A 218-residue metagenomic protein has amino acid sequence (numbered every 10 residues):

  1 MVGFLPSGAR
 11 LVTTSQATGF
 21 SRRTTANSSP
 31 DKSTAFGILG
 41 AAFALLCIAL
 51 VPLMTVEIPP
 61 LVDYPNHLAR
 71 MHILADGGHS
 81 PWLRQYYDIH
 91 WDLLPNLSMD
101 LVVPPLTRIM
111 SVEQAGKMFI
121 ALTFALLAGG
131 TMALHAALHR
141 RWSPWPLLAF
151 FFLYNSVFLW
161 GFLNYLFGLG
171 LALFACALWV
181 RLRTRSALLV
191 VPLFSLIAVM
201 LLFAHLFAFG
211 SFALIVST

Functional and structural regions predicted by a protein language model:
F4, T131-L153: Transmembrane-helix signature of polytopic, membrane-embedded enzymes that assemble or transfer cell-envelope glycans
V51-W82: Extracytoplasmic loop-helix module adjacent to an early transmembrane segment
A69-D76, D88-V112: Short hydrophobic/aromatic helix or loop-helix immediately within or flanking a transmembrane segment in polytopic
M118-L138: Transmembrane-helix motifs of polytopic, lipid-linked glycan transferases
G130, F152-N155, F167-T184, L193: Specific aromatic-rich, kink-prone transmembrane helix
S143, R181-V199: Short hydrophobic alpha-helices at membrane interfaces in multi-pass membrane enzymes
W160-F167: Short acidic/glycine- and proline-prone juxtamembrane loop motifs at membrane-interface regions of multi-pass membrane
L169-L178, S195-M200, F209-T218: Hydrophobic transmembrane alpha-helices of multi-pass, membrane-embedded glycosylation machinery
